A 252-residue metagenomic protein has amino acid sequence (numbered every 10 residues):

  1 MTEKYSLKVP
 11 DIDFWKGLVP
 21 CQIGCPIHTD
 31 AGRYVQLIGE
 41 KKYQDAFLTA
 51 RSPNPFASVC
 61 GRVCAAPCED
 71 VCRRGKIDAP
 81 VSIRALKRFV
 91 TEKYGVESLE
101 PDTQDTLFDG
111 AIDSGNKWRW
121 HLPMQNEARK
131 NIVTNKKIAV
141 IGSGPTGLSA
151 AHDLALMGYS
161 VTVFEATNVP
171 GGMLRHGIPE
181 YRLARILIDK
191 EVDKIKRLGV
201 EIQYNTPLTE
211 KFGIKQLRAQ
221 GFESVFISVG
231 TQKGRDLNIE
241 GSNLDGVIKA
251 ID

Functional and structural regions predicted by a protein language model:
M1-T134, R185, I227-I251: Ferredoxin-type iron-sulfur electron-transfer modules and their immediate structural context
T29-E40, F47-A50, P80-R84, V133 (+3 more regions): Beta1-alpha1 glycine-rich phosphate/pyrophosphate-binding loop at the start of Rossmann-like nucleotide-binding domains
E127-R129, E191-V192, G213-Q216, L237: Short, flexible, glycine/charge-rich loop motifs used to bind or transfer phosphoryl groups or to couple energy/partner
V140-I141, F164, F222-G230: Short hydrophobic core segments
L198, Q220-G221: Structured helix-beta-strand junction loops
Y204-Q220: A conserved short coil-to-beta-strand element within the FAD-binding core of flavoproteins
